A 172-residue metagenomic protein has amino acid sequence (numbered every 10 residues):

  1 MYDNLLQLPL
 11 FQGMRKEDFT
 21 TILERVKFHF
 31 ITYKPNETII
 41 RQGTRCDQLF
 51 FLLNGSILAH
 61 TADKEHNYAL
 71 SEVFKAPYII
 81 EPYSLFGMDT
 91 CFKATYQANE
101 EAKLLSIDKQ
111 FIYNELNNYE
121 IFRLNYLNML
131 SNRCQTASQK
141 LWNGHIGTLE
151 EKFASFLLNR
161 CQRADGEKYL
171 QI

Functional and structural regions predicted by a protein language model:
M1-F30, K34-P35, F74, I79-I80 (+1 more regions): Cyclic nucleotide-binding regulatory module and flanking cytosolic helices
R25-V26, L70-N128: Cyclic-nucleotide recognition modules
R25-V26, T44-C46: Short, small/polar residue-rich loop motifs at catalytic or cofactor-binding pockets
N36, D47-H60, A76-Y78: Glycine- and acidic-residue-biased ligand/ion/polar-headgroup-sensing regions
T38-T44: Short phosphate-coordinating micro-motif centered on Lys-Gly-acidic
L58-L70: A short beta-strand-loop-beta hairpin characteristic of the jelly-roll/cupin
N99, N117-I172: Polybasic "coupling" helices that flank or enter modular domains
